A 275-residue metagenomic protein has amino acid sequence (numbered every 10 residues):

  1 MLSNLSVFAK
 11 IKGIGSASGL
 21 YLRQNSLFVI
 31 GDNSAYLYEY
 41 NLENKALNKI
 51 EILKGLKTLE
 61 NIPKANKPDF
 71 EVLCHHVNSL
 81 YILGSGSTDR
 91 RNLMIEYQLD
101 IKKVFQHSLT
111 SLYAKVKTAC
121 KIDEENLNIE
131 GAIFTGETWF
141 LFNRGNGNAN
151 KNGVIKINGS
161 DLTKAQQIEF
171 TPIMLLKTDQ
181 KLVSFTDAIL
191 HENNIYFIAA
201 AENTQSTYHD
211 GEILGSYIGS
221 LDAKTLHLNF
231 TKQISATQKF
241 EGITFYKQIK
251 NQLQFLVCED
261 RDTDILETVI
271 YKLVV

Functional and structural regions predicted by a protein language model:
M1-V275: Sequence/structural signature of beta-propeller domains
